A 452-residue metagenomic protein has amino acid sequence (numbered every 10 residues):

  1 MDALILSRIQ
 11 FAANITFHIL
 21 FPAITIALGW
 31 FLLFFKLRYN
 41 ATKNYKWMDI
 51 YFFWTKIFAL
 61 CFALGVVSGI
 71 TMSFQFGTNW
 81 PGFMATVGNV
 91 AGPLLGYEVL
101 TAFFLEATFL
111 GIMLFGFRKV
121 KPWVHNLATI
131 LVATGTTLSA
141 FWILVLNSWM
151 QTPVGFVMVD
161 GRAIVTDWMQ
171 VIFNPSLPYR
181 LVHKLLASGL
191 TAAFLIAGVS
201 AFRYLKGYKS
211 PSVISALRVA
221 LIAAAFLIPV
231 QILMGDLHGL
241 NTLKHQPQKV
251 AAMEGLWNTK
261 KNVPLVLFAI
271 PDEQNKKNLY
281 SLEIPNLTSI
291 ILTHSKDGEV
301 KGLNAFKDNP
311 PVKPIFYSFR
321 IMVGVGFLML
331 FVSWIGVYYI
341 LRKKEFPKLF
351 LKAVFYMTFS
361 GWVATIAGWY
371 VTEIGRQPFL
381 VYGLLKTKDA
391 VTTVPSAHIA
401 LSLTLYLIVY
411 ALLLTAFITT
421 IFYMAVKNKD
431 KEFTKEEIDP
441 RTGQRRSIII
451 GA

Functional and structural regions predicted by a protein language model:
M1-A452: Polytopic transmembrane helical bundles with strong interfacial aromatic enrichment
